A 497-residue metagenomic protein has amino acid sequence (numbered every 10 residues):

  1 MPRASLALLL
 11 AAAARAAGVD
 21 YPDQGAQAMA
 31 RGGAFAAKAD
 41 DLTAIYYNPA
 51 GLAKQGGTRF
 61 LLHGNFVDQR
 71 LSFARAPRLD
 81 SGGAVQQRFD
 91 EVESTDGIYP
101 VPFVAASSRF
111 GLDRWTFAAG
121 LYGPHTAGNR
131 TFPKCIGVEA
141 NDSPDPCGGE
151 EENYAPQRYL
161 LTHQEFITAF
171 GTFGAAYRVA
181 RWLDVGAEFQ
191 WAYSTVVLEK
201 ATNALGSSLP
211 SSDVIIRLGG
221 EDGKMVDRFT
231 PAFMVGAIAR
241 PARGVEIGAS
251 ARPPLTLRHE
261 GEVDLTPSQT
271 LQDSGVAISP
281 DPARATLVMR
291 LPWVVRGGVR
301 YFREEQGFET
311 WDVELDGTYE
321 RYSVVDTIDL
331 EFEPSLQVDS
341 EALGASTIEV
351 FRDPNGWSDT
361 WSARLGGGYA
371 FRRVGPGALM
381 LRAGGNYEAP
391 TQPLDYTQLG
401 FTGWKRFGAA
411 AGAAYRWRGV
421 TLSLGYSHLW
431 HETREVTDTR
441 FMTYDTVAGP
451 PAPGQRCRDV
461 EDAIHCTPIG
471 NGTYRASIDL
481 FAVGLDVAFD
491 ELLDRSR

Functional and structural regions predicted by a protein language model:
M1-S5: Bacterial N-terminal signal peptides that target proteins for export
A11-A14: N-terminal signal peptide c-region/cleavage motif recognized by signal peptidases
A17-F35, Y99-R497: Outer-membrane beta-barrel porins/channels
A39-Y47, A53-E139, A155: Outer-membrane beta-barrel translocator/receptor signature
